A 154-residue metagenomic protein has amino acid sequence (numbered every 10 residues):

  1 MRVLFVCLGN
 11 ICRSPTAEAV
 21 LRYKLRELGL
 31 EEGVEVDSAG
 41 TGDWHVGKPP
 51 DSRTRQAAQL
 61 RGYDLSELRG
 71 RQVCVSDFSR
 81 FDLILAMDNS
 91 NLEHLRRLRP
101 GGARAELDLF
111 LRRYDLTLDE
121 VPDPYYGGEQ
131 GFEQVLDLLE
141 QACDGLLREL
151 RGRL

Functional and structural regions predicted by a protein language model:
M1-R80, R148-L154: Conserved active-site segments centered on acidic
S14, D88-N89: Helix N-cap/beta->alpha junction signal
D77, L83, N89-L154: Phosphate-binding/catalytic loops
